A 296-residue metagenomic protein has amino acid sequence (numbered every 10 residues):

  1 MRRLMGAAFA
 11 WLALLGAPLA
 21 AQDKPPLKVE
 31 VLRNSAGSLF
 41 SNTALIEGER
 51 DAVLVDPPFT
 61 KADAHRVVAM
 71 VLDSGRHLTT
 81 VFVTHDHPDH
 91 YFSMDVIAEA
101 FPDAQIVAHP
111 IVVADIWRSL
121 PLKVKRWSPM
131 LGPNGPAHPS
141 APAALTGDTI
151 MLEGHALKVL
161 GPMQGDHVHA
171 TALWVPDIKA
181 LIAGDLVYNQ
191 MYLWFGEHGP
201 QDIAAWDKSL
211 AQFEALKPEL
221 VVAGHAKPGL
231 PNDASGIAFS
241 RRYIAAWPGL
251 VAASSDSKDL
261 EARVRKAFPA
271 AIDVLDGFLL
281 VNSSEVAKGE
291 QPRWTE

Functional and structural regions predicted by a protein language model:
G6-G16: Bacterial N-terminal signal peptides
Q22, S255-E296: C-terminal regulatory/interaction regions
K24-D73, A172-D185: Conserved beta-strand hairpin/beta-sheet module of binuclear metal-dependent hydrolase folds, prominently
V31, L45, T146-A180: Core dinuclear metal-dependent hydrolase active-site scaffold
F40, K61-D63, D86-F92, V113-I116 (+3 more regions): Active-site environment of divalent metal-dependent phosphoester hydrolases
V55-P57, T79-H87, V107-P110, L181-G184 (+1 more regions): Active-site neighborhood of phospho(di)ester-bond hydrolases with catalytic His/Asp-centered motifs
D73-M151: Active-site HxH/HxHxD metal-binding segment of metal-dependent hydrolases
A180, A204-D259, R263: Divalent-metal (often Zn2+) His-rich catalytic cores of metallo-beta-lactamase-fold enzymes
